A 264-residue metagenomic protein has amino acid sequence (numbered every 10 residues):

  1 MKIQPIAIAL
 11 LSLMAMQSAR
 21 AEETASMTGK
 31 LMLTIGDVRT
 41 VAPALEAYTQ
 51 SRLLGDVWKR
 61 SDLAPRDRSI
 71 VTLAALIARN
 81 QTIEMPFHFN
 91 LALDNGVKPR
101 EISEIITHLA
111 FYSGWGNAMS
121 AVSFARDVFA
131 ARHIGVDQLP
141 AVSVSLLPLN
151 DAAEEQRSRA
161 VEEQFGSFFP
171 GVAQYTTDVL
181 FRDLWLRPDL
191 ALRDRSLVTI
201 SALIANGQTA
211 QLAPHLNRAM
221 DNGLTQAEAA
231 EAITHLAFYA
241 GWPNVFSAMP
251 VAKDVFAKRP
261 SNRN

Functional and structural regions predicted by a protein language model:
M1-A7: Bacterial N-terminal signal peptides that target proteins for export
A7-A15: Bacterial N-terminal signal peptides
A21-R66, R79, P86-N90, D94 (+4 more regions): Acidic, glycine/proline-rich low-complexity segments that act as flexible tails and inter-domain linkers
R68-L76, M85, I102-I106, R195-L203 (+1 more regions): Short, structured motif recognition centered on aromatic/hydrophobic residues
I77, N95, H108-W115, I204 (+1 more regions): A short structural micro-motif
N80, N206-A210: Alpha-helix capping and inter-helical loop/turn segments
V97-E101: Winged helix-turn-helix DNA-binding recognition segment
N117-A118, Q208, E228-S247: Preference for long, well-ordered alpha-helical segments
